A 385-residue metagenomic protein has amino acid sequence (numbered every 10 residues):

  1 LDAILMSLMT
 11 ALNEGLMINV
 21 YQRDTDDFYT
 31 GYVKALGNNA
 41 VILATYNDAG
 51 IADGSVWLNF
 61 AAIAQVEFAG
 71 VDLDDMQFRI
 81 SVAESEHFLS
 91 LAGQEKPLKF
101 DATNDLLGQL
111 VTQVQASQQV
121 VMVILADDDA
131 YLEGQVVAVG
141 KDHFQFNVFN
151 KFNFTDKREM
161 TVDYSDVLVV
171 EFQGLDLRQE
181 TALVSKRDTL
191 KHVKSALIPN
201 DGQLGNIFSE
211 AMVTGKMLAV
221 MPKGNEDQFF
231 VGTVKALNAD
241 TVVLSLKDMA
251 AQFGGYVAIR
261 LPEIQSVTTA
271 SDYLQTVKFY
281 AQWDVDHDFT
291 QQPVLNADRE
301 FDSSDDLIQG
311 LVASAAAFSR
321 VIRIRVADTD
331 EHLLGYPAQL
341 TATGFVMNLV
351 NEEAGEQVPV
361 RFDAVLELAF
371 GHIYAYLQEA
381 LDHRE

Functional and structural regions predicted by a protein language model:
L1-F28, N47-Y131, N150-F229, K247-D330 (+1 more regions): Short glycine-rich, low-complexity segments
M6, N39, D240, T343 (+1 more regions): Mature soluble binding/inhibitory domains
T25, L36-N38, D128, V139-K141 (+4 more regions): Short strand-connecting beta-turns/loops that link adjacent beta-strands
Y29-A35, L132-A138, Q228-A236, H332-Q339: Short beta-strand-centered aromatic/proline hotspots
A40-A44, D142-N147, D240-L244, G344-M347: Short aromatic-glycine-enriched beta-strand elements
K141-F144, K151, A239-V242, M249 (+1 more regions): Disulfide-stabilized cysteine-rich extracellular repeat microdomains
A338-Q339, G344-V358: Low-complexity, glycine/alanine/valine/leucine- and proline-rich hydrophobic stretches
